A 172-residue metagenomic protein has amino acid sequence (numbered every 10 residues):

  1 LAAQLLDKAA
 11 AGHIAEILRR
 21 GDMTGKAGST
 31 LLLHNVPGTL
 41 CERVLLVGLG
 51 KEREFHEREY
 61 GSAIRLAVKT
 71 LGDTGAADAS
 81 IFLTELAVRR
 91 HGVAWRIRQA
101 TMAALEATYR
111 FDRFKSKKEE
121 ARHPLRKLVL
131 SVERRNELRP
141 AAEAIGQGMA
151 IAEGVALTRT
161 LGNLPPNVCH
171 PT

Functional and structural regions predicted by a protein language model:
L1-T172: Glycine-/small-residue-enriched capping loops at alpha/beta junctions
